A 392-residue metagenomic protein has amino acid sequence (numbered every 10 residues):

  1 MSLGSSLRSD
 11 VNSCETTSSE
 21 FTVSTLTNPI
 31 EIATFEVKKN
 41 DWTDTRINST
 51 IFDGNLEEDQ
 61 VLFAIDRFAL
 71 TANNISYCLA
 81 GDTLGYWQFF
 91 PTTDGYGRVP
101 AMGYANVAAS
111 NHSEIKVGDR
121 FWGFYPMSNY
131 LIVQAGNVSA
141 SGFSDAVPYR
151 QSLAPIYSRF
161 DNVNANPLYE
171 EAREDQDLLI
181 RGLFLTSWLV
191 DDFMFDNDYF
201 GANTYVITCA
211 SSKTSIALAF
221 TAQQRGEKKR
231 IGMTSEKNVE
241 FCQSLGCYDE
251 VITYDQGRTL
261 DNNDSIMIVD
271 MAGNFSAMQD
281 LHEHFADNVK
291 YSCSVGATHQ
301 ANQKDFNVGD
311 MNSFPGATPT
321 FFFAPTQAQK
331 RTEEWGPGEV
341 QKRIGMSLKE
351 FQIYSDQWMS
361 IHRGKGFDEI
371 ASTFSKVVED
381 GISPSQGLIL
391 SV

Functional and structural regions predicted by a protein language model:
C14, Q327-V392: C-terminal hydrophobic helical "lid"/dimerization subdomain of Rossmann-like NAD(P)H-dependent oxidoreductases
K38-R67: A short N-terminal beta-strand-loop micro-motif at the entrance of redox/enzyme domains
L56-F68, D82-I132, N137: Glycine-rich beta-strand-centered segment in the early N-terminal region that forms part of a ligand/cofactor-binding
F124-T204: NAD(P)H dinucleotide-binding glycine-rich loop of Rossmann-like/cofactor-binding domains, especially the beta1-alpha1
Y205-C209: Conserved N-terminal Rossmann-fold NAD(P)-binding element of oxidoreductases
S215: N-terminal Rossmann-fold NAD(P) dinucleotide-binding loop
Q223-M278: Adenosine-nucleotide cofactor-binding segment
D280-I353: Glycine-rich phosphate-binding loop and adjacent beta-alpha segment of Rossmann(oid) nucleotide-cofactor-binding
